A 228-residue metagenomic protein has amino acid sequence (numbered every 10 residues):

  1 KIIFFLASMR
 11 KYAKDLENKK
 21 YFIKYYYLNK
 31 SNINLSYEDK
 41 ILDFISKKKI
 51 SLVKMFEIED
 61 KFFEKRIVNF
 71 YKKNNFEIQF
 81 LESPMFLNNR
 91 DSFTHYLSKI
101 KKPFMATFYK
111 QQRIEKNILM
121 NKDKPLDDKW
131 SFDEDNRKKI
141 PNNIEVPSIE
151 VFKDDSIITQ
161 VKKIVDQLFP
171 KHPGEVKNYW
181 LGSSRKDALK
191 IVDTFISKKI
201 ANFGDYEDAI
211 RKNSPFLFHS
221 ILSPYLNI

Functional and structural regions predicted by a protein language model:
K1, K24-Y27, P173-Y179, D205-Y206 (+1 more regions): Glycine- and acidic
K1-L28: N-terminal beta-strand-loop-alpha-helix module at the start of alpha/beta ligand-binding or catalytic domains
I2-I3, G174, L181, R185 (+1 more regions): Terminal-proximal segments
F4-A7, K11, F62, S183 (+2 more regions): Generic recognition of stable, solvent-exposed alpha-helical segments in well-folded globular domains
K19-Y25, K47-L52, L168-P173, S214-L222: Glycine-rich, often proline-containing surface loops adjacent to acidic residues and nearby aromatics that form
N29-L35: Acidic-and-aromatic substrate-binding clefts and catalytic sites of carbohydrate-active enzymes
S36-L181: Beta-rich, aromatic/charged-enriched effector core domains that present basic-aromatic interfaces for binding
K190-I228: Gly/Thr-rich phosphate-binding loop signature of adenosyl cofactor/nucleotide-binding cores
